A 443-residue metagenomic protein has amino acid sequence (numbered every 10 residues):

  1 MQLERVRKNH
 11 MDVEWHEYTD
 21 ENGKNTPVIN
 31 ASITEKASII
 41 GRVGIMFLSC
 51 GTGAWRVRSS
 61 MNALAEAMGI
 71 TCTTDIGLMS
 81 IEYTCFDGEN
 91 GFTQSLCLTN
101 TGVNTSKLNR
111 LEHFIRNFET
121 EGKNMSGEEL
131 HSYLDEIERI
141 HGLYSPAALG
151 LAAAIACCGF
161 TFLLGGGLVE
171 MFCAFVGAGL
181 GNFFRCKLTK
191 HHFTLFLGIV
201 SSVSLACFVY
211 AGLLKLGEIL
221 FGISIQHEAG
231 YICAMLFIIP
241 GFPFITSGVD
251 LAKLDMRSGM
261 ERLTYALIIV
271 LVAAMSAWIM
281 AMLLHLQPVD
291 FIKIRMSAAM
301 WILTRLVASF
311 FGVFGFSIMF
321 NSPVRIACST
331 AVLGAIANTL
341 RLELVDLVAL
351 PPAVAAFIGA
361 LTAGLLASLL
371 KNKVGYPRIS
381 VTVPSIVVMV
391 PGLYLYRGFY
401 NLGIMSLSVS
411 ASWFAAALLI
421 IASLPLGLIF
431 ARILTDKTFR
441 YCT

Functional and structural regions predicted by a protein language model:
M1-S132, E136-E138, G142: Soluble N-terminal domains of membrane-associated systems
N90-V103, H113-E119, L143-G150, F172-L180 (+6 more regions): Hydrophobic alpha-helical transmembrane segments
L143-T246, I318-F320, V324, S329: Core alpha-helical transmembrane segments of integral membrane proteins
A152-F160, A178-R185, A308-F316, L333-L342 (+1 more regions): Hydrophobic, membrane-inserted alpha-helices
T161-G177, Q226-P240, I292-A308, V348-L361 (+1 more regions): Structural signature of hydrophobic alpha-helical transmembrane segments
G217-Q226, L284-A298, N401-S412: Membrane-interface helix termini and inter-helical loops of multi-pass transporters
G230-M235, T246-V270, M300, V332-T443: C-terminal transmembrane helix-loop-helix hairpin of multi-pass membrane proteins
F237-I245, Y265-A349: Generic multipass alpha-helical transmembrane bundles of integral membrane proteins
